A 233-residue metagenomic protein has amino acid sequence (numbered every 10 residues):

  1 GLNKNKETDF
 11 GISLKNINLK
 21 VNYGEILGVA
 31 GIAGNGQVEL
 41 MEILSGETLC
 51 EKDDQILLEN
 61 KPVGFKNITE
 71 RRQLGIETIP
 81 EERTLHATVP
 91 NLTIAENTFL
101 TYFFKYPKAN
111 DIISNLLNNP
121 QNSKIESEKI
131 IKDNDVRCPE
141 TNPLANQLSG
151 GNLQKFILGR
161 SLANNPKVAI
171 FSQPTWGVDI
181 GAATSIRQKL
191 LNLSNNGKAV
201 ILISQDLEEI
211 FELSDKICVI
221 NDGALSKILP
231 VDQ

Functional and structural regions predicted by a protein language model:
G1-Q233: Glycine-rich phosphate-binding loops of nucleotide-dependent enzymes
